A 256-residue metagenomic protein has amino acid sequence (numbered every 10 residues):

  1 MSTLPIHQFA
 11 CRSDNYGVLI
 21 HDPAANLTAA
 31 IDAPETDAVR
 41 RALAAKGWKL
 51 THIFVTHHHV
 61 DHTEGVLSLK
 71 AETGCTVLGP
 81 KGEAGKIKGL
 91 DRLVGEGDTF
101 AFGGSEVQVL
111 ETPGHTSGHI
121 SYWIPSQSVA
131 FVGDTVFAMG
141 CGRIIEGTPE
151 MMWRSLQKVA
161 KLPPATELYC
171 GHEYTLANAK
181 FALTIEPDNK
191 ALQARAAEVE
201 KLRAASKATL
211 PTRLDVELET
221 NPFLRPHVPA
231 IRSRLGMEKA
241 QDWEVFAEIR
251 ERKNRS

Functional and structural regions predicted by a protein language model:
M1-K49, S121-G133: Conserved beta-strand hairpin/beta-sheet module of binuclear metal-dependent hydrolase folds, prominently
Q8, L19, T99-P125, V129-A130 (+1 more regions): Core dinuclear metal-dependent hydrolase active-site scaffold
I20, D32, H57, L69 (+7 more regions): Divalent metal-coordination and catalytic microenvironments
T28, E35-E111, S128, E198: Active-site HxH/HxHxD metal-binding segment of metal-dependent hydrolases
A33-P34, H58, G82-E83, H115-T116 (+4 more regions): Active-site metal-binding loops of divalent metal-dependent hydrolases
G85-K88, M139-I145, N178: A short acidic, helix-capping loop that chelates divalent metal ions and anchors anionic groups
G140-T166: Active-site-adjacent loop/tail segments of enzyme domains
Q157-E167, L176-S256: Accessory terminal helices/loops
